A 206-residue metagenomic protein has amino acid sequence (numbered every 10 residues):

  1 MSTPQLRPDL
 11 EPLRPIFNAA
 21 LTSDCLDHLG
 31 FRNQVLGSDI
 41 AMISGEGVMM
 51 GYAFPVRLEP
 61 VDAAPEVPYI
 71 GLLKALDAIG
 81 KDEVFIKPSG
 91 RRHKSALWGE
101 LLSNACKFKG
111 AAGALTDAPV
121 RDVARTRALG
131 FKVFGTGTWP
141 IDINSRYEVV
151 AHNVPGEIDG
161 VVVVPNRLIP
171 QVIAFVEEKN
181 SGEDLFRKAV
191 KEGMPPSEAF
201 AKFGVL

Functional and structural regions predicted by a protein language model:
M1-M194, E198-L206: Feature captures the catalytic cores and cofactor-binding loops of soluble hydro-lyases/lyases that act on carboxylate
